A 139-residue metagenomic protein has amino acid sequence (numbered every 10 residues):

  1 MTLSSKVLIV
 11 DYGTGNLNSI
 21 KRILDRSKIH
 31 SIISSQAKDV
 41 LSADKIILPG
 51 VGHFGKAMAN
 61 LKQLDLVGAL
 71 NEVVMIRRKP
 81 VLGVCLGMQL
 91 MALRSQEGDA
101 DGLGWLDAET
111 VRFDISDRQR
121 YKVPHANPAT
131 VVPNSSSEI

Functional and structural regions predicted by a protein language model:
T2-L8: Extreme N-terminal starter segment of soluble prokaryotic enzymes
D39-V40: Structural alpha-helical scaffold elements that stabilize or flank donor/cofactor-binding regions in carbohydrate
A43: An anion/phosphate-binding loop that grips the pyrophosphate of nucleotide cofactors and donors
I47-P49: Structural motif
G52-N127: Cysteine-nucleophile active-site neighborhood
P128-I139: Catalytic beta-strand/loop cores that center a nucleophilic Ser/Cys/Thr and support acyl-enzyme chemistry
